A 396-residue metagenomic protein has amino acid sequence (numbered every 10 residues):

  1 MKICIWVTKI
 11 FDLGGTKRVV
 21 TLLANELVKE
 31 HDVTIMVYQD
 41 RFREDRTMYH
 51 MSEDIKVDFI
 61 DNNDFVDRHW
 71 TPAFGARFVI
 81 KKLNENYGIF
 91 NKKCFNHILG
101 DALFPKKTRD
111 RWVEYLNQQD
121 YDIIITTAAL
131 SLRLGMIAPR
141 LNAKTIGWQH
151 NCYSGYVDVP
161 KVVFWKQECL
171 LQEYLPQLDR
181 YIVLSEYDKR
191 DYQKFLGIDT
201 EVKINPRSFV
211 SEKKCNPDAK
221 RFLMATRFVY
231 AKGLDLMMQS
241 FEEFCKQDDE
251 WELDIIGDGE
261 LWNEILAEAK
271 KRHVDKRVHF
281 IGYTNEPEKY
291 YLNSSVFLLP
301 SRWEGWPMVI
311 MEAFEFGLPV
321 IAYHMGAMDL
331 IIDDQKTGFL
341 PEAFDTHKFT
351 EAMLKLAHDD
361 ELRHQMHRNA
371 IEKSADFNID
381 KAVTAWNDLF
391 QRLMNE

Functional and structural regions predicted by a protein language model:
G14-L22, K220-E243, D249, E260-L266 (+1 more regions): A conserved mid-protein helix/loop that constitutes part of the nucleotide-sugar donor-binding site
D110-N117, V162-Y181: Membrane-proximal helix-turn-helix segments that form the acceptor-binding/catalytic region of lipid-linked
K144-S154, L170-S211: Donor nucleotide-sugar binding/catalytic pocket of nucleotide-sugar-dependent glycosyltransferases
L266-G282: Nucleotide-activated donor-binding/catalytic signature segment of Leloir-type glycosyltransferases, i.e., the conserved
Y283, R302: Aromatic "clamp/platform" in nucleotide-sugar-dependent glycosyltransferases that forms part of the donor/acceptor
P319-A322, I332: Short hydrophobic beta-strand element within catalytic cores of glycosyltransferases and related nucleotide-activated
D334-Q335, F339-T346, K355-D360: Conserved acidic donor-binding segment of nucleotide-sugar-dependent glycosyltransferases
K348, K355, L362-D376, T384-D388 (+1 more regions): A short, well-ordered alpha-helix in the C-terminal region of glycosyltransferases
